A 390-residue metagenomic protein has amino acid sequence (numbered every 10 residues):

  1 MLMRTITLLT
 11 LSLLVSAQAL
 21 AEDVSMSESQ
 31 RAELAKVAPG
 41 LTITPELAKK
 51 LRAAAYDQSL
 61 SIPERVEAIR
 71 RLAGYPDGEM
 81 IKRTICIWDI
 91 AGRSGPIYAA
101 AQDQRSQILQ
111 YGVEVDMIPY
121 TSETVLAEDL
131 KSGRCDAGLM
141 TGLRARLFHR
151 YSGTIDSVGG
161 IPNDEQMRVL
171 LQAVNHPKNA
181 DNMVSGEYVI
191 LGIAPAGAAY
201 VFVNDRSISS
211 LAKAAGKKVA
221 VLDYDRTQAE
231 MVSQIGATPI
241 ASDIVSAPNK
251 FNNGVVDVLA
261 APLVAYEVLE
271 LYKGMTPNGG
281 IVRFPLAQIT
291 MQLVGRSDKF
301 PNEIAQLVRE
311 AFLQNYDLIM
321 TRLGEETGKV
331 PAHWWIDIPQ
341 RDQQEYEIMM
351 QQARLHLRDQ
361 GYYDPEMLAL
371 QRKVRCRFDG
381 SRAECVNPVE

Functional and structural regions predicted by a protein language model:
M1-T5: Positively charged n-region of N-terminal signal peptides that target proteins for export
I6-S16: Bacterial N-terminal signal peptides
A17-A21: Sec/Tat signal peptide C-region and signal peptidase I cleavage site
S27-G78, Q107, E128-K131, T141-Q234 (+1 more regions): Contiguous mixed-secondary-structure segments that line small-molecule binding/active-site clefts of soluble domains
R71-I97, V115-P119, G216-A220: Short, well-ordered beta-strand elements
V113, L130-M140, A237-T238, N253-P262: Alpha-to-beta junction loops
E114-E128, D223-R226, T238-N253: Short helix-initiation/N-cap motifs at beta->coil->alpha
G142-S152, P248-N253, L259-R283: A ligand-binding cleft/hinge motif common to bilobed small-molecule-binding domains
